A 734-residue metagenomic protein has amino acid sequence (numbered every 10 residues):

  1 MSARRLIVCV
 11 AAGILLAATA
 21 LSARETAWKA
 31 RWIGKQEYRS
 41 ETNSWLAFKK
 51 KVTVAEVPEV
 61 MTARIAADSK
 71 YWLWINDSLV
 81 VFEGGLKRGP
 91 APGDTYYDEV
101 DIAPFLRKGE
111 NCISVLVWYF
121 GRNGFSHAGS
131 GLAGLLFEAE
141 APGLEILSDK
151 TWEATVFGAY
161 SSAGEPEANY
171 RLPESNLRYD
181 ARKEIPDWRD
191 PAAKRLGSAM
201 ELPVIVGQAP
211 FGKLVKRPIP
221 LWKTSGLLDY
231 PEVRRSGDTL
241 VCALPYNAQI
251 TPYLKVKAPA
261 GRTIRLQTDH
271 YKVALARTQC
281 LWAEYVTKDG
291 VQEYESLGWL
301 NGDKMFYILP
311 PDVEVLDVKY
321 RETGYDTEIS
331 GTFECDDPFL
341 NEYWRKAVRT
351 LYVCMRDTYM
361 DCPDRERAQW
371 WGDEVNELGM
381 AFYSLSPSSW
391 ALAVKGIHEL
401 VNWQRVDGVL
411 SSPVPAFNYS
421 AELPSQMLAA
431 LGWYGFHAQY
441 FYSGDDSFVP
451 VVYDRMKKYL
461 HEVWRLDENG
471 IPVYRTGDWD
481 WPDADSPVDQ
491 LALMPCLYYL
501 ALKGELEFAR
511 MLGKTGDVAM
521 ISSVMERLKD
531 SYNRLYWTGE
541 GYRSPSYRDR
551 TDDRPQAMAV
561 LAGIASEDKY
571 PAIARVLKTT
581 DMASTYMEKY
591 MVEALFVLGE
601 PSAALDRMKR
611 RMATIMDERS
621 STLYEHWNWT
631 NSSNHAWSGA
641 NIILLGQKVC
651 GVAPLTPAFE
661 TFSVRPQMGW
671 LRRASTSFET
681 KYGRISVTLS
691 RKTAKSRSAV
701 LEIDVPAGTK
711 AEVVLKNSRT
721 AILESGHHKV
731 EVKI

Functional and structural regions predicted by a protein language model:
M1-V10: Bacterial N-terminal signal peptides that target proteins for export
C9-A18: Bacterial N-terminal signal peptides
R24-D364, D373, S388-L392, S411-P415 (+1 more regions): Extracellular/oxidizing-compartment recognition motifs
P104, S114-W118, G143-L144, E284-D312 (+4 more regions): Aromatic-rich carbohydrate-recognition surfaces in CAZymes
L136, Y160-R189, A274, S523 (+1 more regions): Non-catalytic C-terminal accessory modules of carbohydrate-active enzymes
T251-T263, Q267-T268, M305-Y307, G372-W403 (+5 more regions): Alpha-helical support elements that line or immediately flank enzyme active sites and cofactor-binding pockets
T263, P310-V318, P338-L340, W344 (+7 more regions): Structural helix-adjacent loops and short alpha-helical linkers that scaffold large soluble proteins
T278-L281, R356-T358, C362, D407-L431 (+2 more regions): The feature captures the catalytic groove of carbohydrate-active enzymes
